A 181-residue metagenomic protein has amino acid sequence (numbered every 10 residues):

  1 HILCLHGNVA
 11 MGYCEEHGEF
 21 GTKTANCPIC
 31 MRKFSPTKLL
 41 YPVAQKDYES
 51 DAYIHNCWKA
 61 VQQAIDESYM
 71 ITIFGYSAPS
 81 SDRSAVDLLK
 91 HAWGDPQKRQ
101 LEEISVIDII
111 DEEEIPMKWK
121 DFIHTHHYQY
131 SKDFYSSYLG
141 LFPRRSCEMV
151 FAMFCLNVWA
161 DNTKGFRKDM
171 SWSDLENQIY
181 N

Functional and structural regions predicted by a protein language model:
H1-Y53: Extended, H/D-rich, highly charged conserved domains that either
C57-N181: SIR2/sirtuin-family catalytic core signature
